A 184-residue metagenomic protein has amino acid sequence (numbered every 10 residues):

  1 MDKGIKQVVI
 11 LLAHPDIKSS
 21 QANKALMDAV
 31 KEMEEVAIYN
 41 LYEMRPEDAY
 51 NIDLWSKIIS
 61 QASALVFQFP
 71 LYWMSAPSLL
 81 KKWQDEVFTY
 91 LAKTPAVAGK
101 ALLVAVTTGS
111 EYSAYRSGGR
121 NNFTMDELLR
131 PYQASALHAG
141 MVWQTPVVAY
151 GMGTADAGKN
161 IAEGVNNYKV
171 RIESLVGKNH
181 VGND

Functional and structural regions predicted by a protein language model:
D2-G4, T94-G99, A139: Short, conserved loop/helix-junction motifs that constitute active-site signature segments in enzyme catalytic cores
D2-Y42, Y168-K169: N-terminal beta1-alpha1 ligand-phosphate binding loop
Q7, M27-K31, Q133-D184: Glycine-rich phosphate/pyrophosphate-binding loop and the adjoining helix
V9-L11, A37-Y39, L103-A105, Q144-V147: Hydrophobic/aromatic beta-strand patches that form the interior of the parallel beta-sheet core in alpha/beta enzyme
Q21-A25, Y50, S78-K82, K159: Generic recognition of short, well-ordered alpha-helical segments
I38-S60: N-terminal beta-loop-helix "entrance" segment that forms/cooperates in small-molecule cofactor or anionic ligand
D53-Q133: Helix-loop-strand module that forms the ligand-binding subsite of alpha/beta enzymes
